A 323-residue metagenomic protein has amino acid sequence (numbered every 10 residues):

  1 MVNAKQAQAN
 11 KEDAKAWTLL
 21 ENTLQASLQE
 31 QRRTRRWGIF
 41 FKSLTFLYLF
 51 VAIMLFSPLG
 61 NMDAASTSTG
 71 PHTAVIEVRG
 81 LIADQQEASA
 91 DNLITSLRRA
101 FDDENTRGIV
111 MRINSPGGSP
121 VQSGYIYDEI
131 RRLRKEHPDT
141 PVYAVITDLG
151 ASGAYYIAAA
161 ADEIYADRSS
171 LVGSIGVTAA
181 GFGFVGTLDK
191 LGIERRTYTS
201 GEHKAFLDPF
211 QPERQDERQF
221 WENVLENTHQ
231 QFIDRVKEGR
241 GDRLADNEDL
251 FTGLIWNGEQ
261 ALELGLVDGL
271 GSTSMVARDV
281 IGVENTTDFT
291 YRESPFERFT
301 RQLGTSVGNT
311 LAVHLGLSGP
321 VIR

Functional and structural regions predicted by a protein language model:
M1-D167, T178-R323: N-terminal organellar transit peptides
S174: Extracytoplasmic ligand-binding site segments that recognize negatively charged/polar headgroups
